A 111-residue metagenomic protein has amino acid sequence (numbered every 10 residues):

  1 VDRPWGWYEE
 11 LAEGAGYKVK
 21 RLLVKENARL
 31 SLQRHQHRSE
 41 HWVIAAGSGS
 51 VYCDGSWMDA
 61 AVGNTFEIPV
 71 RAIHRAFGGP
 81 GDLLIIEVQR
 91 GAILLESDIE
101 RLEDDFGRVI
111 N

Functional and structural regions predicted by a protein language model:
V1-R3, R75-N111: Double-stranded beta-helix
V1-S39, V88: A short glycine-rich, His/Asp/Glu-containing loop-to-beta-strand
A12, L23, Q33, V43 (+3 more regions): Well-ordered beta-strand positions
L30, G49, M58, H74 (+1 more regions): Glycine-centered loop/turn positions within well-structured domains that cap or flank conserved ligand/cofactor-binding
Q36, A72-R75: Short, charged beta-turn/beta-strand-edge "cap" motif at the junction between a beta-strand and an adjacent loop
Q36-G55: Glycine- and acidic-residue-biased ligand/ion/polar-headgroup-sensing regions
D54-I73: Short acidic-glycine-tyrosine-enriched beta hairpin
